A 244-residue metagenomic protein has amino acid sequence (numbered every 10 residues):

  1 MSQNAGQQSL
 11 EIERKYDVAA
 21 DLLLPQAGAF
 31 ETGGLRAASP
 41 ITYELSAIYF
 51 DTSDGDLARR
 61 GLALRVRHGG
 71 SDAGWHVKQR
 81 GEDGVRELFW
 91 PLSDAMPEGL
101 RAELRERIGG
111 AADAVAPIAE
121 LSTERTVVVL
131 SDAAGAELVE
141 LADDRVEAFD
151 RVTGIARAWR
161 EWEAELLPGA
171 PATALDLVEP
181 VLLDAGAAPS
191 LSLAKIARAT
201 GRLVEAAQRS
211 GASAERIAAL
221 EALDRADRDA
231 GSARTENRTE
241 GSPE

Functional and structural regions predicted by a protein language model:
M1-E244: Phosphate-end processing signature that detects enzymes handling 5′-triphosphorylated RNA and polyphosphate
